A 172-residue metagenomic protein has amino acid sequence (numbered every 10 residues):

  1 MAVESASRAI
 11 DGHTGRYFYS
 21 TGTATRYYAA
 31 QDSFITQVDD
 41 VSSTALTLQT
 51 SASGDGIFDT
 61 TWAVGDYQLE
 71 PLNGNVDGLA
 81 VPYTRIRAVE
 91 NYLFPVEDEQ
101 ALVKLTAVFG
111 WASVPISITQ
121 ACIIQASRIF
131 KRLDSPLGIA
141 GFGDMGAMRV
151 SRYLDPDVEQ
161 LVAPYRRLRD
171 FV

Functional and structural regions predicted by a protein language model:
M1-V172: Divalent metal-cofactor coordination and adjacent catalytic microenvironments
